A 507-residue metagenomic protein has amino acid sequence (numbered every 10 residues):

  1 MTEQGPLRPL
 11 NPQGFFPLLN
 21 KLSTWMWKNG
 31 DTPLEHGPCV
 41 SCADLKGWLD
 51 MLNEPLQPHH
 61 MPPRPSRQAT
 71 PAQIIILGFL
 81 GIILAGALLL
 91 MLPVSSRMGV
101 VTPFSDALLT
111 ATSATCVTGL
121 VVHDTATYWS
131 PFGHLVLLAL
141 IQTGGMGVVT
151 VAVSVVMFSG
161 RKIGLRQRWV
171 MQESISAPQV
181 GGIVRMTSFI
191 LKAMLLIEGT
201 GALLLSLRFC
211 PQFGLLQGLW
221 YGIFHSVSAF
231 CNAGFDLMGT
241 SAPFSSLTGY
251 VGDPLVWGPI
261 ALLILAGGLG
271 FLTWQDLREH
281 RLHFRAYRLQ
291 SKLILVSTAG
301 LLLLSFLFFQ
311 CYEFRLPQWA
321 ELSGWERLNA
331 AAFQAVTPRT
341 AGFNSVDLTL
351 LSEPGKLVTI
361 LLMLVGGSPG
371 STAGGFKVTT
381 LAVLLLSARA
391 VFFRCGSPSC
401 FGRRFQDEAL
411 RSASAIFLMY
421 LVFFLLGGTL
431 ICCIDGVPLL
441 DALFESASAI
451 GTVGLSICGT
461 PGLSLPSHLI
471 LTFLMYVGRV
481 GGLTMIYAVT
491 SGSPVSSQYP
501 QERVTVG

Functional and structural regions predicted by a protein language model:
T2, N29-G30: Intrinsic disorder/low-complexity segments enriched in small, polar and charged residues
T2-E3, L52: N-terminal acidic, proline/glycine-rich, low-complexity intrinsically disordered segments
E3-Q4, R8-F15, E35: Short basic-hydrophobic amphipathic alpha-helical segments used for membrane targeting/insertion and secretion signals
Q13-N29, C39-G507: Membrane-proximal intracellular helices of multi-pass ion channels
